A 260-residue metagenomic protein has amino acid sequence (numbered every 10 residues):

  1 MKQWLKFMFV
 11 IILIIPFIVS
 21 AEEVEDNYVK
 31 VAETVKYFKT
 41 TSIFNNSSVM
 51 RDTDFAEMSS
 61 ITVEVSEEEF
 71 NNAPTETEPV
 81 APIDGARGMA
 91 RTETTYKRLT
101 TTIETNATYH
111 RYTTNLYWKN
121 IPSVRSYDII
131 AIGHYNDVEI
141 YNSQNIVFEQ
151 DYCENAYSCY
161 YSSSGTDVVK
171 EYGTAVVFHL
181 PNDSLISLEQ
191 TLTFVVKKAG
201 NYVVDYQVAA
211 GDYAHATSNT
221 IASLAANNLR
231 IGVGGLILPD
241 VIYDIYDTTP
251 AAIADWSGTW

Functional and structural regions predicted by a protein language model:
K2-E23: Sec-dependent N-terminal signal peptides of Gram-positive bacterial secreted proteins and lipoproteins
W4, F17, T75, V80-I83 (+2 more regions): Generic low-complexity segments that are intrinsically disordered, proline-rich and/or Lys/Arg-biased
L5-F7, I15, K36, S42 (+6 more regions): Short non-domain terminal segments
F7-M8, D26-N27, I121: Generic structural signal for short, flexible, solvent-exposed coil/loop and linker residues
S20-T94: N-terminal propeptides/leader regions of secreted preproproteins that are proteolytically removed before maturation
P82-W260: Mature secreted bioactive peptide module from preproproteins
